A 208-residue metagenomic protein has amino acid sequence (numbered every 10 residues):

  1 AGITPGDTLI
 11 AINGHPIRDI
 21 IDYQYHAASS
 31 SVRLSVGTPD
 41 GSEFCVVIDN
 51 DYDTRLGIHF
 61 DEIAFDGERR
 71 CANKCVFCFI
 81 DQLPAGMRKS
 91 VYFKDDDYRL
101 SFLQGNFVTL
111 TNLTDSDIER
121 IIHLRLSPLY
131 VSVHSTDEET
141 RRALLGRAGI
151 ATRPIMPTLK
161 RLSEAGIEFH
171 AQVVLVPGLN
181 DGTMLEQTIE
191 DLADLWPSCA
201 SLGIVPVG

Functional and structural regions predicted by a protein language model:
A1-R18: Conserved PDZ fold ligand-binding element
G6-L9, Y23, L34, C78: Terminal peptide-recognition signature
G14-I21, P39-G41: Short acidic beta-strand-loop surface patches of small beta-rich interaction domains
R18-D19, R33-L34, K74: N-terminal functional module detector in eukaryotic proteins
Q24-F60: PDZ-domain C-terminal substructure recognizer with occasional recognition of PDZ-binding tails
Y52-C199, G208: Conserved Radical SAM active-site core
V205: Alpha/beta-hydrolase-fold catalytic nucleophile elbow
